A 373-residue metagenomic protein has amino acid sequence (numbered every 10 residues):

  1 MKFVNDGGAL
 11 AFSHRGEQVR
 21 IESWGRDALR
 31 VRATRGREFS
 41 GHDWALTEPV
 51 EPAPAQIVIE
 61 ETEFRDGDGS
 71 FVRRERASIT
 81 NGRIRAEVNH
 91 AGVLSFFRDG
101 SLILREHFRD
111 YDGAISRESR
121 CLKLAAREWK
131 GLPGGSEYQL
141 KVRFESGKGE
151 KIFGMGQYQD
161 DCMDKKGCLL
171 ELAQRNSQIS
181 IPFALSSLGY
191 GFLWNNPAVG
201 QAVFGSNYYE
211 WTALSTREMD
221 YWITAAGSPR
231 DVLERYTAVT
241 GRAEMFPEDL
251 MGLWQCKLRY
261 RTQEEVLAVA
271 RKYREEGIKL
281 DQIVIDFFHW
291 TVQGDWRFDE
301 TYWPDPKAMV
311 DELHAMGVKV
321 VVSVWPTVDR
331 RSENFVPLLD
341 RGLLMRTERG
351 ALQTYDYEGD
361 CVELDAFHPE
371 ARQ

Functional and structural regions predicted by a protein language model:
M1-L250, Q255-L258, T262-R271, Q282-I285 (+4 more regions): N-terminal accessory segment at the very beginning of proteins
E38, A270, R297-Y302, F335-R341: Short secondary-structure boundary/capping segments
F204-S206, G294-R297, R331-P337: Short acidic, glycine/serine/threonine-rich loops at helix termini
Q255, R297, V362-D365: Second-shell loop/turn segments in exported
Y260-E264, W303, A366-Q373: Soluble non-cytosolic domains of exported or imported proteins
I285-V292: Short, conserved phosphate-binding/catalytic loop or strand-edge motifs used in phosphoryl-/nucleotidyl-transfer
P326-Q373: Active-site-adjacent "subsite" loops/lids of carbohydrate-active enzymes
